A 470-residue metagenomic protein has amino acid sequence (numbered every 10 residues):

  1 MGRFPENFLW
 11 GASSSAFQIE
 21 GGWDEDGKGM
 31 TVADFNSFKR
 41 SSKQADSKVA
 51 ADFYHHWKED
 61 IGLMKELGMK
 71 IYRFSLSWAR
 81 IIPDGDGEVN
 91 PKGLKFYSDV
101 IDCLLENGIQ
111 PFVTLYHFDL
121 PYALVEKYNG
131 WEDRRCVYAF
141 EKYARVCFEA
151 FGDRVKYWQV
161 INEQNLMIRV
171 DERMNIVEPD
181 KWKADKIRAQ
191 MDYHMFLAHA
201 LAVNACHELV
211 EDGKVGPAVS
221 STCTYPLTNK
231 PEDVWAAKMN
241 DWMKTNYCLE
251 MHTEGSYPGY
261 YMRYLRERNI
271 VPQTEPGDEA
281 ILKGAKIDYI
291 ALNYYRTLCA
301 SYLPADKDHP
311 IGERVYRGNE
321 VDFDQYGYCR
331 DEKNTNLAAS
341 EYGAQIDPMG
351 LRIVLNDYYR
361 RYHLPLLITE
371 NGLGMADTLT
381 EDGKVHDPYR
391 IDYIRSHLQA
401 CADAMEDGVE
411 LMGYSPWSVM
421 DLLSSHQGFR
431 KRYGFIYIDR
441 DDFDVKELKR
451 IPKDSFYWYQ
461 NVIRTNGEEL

Functional and structural regions predicted by a protein language model:
M1-S41, K65, D84-D86, L94-L470: Active-site region of glycoside hydrolase catalytic domains
S42-H56, E132-R134: Active-site mouth loops of central-metabolism enzymes
D52, H56-S77, A285-I290: Catalytic domains of carbohydrate-active enzymes, especially glycoside hydrolases
L76-V89: Glycine-rich, proline-tolerant flexible connector loops at the mouths of alpha/beta enzymes
